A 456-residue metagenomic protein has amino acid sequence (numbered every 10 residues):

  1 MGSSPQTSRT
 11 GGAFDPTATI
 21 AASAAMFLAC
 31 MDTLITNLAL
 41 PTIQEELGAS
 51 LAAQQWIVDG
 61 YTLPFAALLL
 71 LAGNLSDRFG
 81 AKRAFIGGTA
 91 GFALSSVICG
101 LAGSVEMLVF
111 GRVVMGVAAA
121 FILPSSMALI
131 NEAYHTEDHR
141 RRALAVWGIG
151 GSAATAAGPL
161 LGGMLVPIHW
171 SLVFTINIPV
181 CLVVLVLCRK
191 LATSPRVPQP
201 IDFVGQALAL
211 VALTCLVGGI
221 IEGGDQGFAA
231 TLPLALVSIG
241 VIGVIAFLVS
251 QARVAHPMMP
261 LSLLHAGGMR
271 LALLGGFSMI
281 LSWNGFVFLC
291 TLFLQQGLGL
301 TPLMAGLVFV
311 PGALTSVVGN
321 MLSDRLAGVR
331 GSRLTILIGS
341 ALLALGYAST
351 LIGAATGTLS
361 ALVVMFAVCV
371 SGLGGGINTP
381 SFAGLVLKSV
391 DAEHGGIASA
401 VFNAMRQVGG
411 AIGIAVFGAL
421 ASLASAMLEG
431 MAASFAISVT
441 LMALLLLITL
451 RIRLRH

Functional and structural regions predicted by a protein language model:
G2-R189, L334-A344, A348-L351, T356 (+5 more regions): Transmembrane-helix bundle of Major Facilitator Superfamily
P16-M31, T36-L38, T231-L236, G243 (+1 more regions): 12-transmembrane solute porter fold
Q44, Q55, M115, Q206 (+3 more regions): Glutamine-centric residue-chemistry signal
A67, F121, V211-T214, G285 (+1 more regions): Residue-level signal for the membrane-embedded core of alpha-helical transmembrane segments, especially mid-helix
L101-S104, T136, P167, R189-V197 (+7 more regions): Transmembrane helix-loop junctions in multipass membrane proteins, especially transporters and channels
S126, L185, S250-A252, T379-F382: Membrane-water interface of transmembrane alpha-helices
M127, I220-I221, D324, G353: Juxtamembrane helix-loop boundary signature in multi-pass membrane transporters
A145, V166-G275, L300, L307-V308 (+3 more regions): Hydrophobic transmembrane-helix bundles of small-molecule transporters
